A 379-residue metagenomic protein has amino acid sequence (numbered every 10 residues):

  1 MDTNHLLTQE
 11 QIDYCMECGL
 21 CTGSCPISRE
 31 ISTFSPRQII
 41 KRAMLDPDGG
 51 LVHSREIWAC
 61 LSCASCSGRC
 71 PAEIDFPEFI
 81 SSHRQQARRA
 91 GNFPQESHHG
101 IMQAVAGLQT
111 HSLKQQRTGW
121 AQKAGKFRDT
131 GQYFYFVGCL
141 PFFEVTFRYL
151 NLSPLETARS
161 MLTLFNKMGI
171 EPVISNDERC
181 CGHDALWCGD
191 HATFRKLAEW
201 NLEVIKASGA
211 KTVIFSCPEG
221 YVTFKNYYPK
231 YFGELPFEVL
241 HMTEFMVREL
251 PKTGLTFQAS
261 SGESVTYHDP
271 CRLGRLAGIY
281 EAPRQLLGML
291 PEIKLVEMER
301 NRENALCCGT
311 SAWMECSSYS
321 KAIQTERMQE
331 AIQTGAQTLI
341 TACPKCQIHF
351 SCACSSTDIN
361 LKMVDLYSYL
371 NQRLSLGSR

Functional and structural regions predicted by a protein language model:
M1-L6, E30-A59, C63, E73-L108 (+4 more regions): Ferredoxin-type iron-sulfur electron-transfer modules in oxidoreductases and energy-metabolism complexes
M1-T22: Flexible, acidic/Gly-rich N-terminal and inter-domain linker regions that tether and position cofactor-handling modules
I12, I40-C180, D184-F215, Y221 (+1 more regions): Iron-sulfur-cluster electron-transfer modules
C15-C21, C25, C60-C66, C70 (+5 more regions): Short cysteine clusters
C15-I39, R275-L276: A broadly conserved sequence feature marking short terminus-proximal activation segments in nucleic acid-centric
F143-F237, R272-M289, I293-R379: Cofactor-cradling patches in redox/metallo enzymes
M242, R248-L287: C-terminal amphipathic alpha-helical segment
